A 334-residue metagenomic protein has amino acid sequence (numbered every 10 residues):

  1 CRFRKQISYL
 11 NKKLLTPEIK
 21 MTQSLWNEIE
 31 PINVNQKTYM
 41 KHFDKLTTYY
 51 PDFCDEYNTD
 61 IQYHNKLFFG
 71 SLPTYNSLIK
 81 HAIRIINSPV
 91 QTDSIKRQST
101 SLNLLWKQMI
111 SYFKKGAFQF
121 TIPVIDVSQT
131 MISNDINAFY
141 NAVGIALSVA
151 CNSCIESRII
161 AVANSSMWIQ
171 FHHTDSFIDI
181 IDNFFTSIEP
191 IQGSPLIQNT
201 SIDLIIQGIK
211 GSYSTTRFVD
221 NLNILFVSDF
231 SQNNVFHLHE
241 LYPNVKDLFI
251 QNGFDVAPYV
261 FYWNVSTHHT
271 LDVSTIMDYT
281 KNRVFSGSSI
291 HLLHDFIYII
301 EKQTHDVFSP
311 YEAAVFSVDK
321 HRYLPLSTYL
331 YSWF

Functional and structural regions predicted by a protein language model:
C1-F139, C151-F334: Long lumenal/extracellular ectodomains of secretory and single-pass membrane proteins
